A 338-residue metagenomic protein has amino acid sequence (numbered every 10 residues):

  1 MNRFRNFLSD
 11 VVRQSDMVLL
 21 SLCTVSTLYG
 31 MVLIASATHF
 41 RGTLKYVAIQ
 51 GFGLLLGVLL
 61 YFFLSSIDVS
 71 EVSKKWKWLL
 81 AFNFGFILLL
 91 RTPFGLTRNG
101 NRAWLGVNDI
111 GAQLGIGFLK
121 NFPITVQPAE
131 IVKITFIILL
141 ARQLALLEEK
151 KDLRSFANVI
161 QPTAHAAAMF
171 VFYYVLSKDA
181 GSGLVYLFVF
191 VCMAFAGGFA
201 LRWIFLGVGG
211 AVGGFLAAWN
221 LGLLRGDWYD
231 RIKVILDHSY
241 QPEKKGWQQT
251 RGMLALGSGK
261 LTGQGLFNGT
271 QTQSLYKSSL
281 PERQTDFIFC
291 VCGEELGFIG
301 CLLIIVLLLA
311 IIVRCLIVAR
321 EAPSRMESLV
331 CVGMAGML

Functional and structural regions predicted by a protein language model:
N2-S21, S26, V32-K178: Membrane-helix boundary/helix-loop-helix interface segments in multi-pass membrane proteins
F52-L60, V132-I138, E294-C315: Hydrophobic alpha-helical transmembrane segments
K74-K75, R154-F156, A200-L201, F298 (+1 more regions): Membrane-helix interface segments
K77-N83, V159-L176, A180-L221, L236: Hydrophobic alpha-helical segments of polytopic membrane proteins
L96-F122, F205-C301, P323-M326: Hydrophobic, glycine- and aromatic-enriched re-entrant/interface helices and adjoining loop segments
A255, I304, L308, C331-L338: Alpha-helical transmembrane segments of helical membrane proteins, especially in multi-pass transport, channel
A255, R314-E321: Small-residue-rich helix-loop
V318-L338: Loop-to-helix entry and N-terminal half of a specific, functionally important transmembrane alpha helix in multi-pass
